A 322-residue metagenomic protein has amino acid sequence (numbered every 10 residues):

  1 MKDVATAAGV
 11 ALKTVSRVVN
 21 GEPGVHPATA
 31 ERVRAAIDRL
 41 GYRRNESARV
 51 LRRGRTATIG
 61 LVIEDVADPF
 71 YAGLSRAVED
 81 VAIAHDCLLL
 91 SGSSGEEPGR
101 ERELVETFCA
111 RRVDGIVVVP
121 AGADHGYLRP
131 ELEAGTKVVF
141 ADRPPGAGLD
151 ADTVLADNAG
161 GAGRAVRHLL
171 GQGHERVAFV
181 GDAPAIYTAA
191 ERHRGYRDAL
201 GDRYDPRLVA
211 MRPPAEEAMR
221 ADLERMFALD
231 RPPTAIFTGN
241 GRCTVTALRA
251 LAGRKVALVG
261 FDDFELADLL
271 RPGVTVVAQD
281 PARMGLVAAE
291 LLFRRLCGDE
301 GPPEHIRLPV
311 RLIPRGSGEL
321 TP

Functional and structural regions predicted by a protein language model:
M1-A57, P322: N-terminal helix-turn-helix DNA-binding module of bacterial transcription factors
L12-R17, L51-A67, H168, R176-A183: Short beta-strand segments enriched in small/hydrophobic residues
A28, E46, E64-G73, S91-R100 (+7 more regions): Hinge/beta->alpha junction and helix N-cap segments in small-molecule ligand-binding domains
Y42-G115, R197: Amphipathic helical "hinge" segments at domain boundaries
E96, V118-R164, R242, D262-V274: Flexible loop/hinge segments that line or gate small-molecule binding clefts
G99-R112, A218-P232: Short, well-structured alpha-helical segments in soluble
R112-P120, A178-G181, A210, D230-N240 (+1 more regions): Periplasmic-binding protein-like
E224-P322: Flexible loop/turn connectors
